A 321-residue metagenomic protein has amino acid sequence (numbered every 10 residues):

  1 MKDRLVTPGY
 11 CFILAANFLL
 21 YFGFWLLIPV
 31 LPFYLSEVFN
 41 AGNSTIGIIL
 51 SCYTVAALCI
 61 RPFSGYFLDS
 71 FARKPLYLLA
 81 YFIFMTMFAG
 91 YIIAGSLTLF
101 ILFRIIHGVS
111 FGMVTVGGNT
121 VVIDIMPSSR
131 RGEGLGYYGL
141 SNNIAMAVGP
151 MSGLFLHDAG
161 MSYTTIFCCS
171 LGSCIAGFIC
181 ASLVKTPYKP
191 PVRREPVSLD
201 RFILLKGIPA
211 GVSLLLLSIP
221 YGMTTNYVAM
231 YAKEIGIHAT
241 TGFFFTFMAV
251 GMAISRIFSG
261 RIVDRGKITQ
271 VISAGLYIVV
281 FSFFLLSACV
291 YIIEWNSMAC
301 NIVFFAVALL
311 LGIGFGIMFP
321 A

Functional and structural regions predicted by a protein language model:
V6-G47, Y221-Y231, I235: Helix-loop boundary and gating motifs at the non-cytosolic
N40, A72, I93-L99, K267 (+1 more regions): Helix-breaking motifs and short loop linkers at transmembrane-helix boundaries and internal kinks in secondary membrane
T54-P62, M146-A147, A249-A253, I257: Residue-level signature of mid-helix packing/kink "hotspots" within the transmembrane helices of 12-pass Major
C59-G95: Conserved MFS/SLC helix-loop-helix module at the cytosolic interface between two early adjacent transmembrane helices
P75-A89, Q270-L285: Structural signature of the two symmetry-related core transmembrane helices
T98-I106, I302-L310: Paired small-residue
I105-S141: Cytoplasmic helix-loop-helix junction between adjacent transmembrane helices in 12-TM secondary transporters
L171-P190: C-terminal membrane-cytosol helix-exit motif in multi-pass small-molecule transporters
